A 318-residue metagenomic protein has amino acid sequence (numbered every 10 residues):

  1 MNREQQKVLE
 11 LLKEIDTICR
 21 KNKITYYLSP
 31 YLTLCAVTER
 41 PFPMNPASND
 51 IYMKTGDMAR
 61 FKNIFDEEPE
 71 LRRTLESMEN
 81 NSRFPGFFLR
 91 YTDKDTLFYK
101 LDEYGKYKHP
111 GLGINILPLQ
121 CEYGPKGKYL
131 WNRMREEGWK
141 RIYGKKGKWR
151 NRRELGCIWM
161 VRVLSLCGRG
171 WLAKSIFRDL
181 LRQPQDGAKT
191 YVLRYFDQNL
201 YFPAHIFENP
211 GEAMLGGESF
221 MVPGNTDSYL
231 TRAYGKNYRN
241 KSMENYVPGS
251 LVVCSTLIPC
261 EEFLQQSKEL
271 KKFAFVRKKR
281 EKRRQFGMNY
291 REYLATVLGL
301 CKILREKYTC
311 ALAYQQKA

Functional and structural regions predicted by a protein language model:
M1-R20, T25, K62-K126, N132 (+4 more regions): Conserved catalytic core of two-metal-ion nucleotidyltransferases
D16-N49, M53-A59, H205: Active-site nucleotide-donor binding segment shared across nucleotidyl transfer reactions
E39-P41, G127-L130: Short aromatic-enriched loop/helix-cap "lid" or pocket-rim segments at secondary-structure transitions that line
G138-K140: Mobile amphipathic helical/loop "lid" adjacent to a hydrophobic cofactor/ligand pocket
